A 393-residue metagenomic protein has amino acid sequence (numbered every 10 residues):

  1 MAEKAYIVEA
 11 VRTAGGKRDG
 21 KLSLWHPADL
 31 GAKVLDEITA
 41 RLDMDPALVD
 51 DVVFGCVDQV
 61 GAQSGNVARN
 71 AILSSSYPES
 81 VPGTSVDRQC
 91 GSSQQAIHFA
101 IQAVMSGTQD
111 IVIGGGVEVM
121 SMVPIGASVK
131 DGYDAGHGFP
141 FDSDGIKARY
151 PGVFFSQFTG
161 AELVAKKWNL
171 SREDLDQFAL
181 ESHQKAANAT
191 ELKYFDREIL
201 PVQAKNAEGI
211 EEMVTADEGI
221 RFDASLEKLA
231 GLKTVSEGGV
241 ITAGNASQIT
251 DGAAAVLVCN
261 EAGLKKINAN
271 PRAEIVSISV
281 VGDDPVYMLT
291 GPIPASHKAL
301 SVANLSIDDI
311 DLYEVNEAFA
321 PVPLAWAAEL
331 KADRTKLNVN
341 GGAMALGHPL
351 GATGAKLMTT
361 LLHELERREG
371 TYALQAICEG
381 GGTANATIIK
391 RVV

Functional and structural regions predicted by a protein language model:
M1-S75, E79-P82, C90, L163-R172 (+5 more regions): Conserved active-site "lid/cap" helical segment
M1-W25, K166, A224-T290, P294 (+5 more regions): Condensing-enzyme catalytic core mediating Claisen C-C bond formation in acyl metabolism
V11-T13, L24-K33, R41-D43, D174-K266 (+2 more regions): N-terminal extracellular/periplasmic Venus flytrap/periplasmic-binding protein-like
C56-D110, P151-F158, D223-Q248, E329-K356 (+2 more regions): Conserved catalytic cysteine-centered active-site region of acyl-thioester-dependent Claisen-condensing enzymes
R88-E118, A165-Y194, A255-A262, P349-G370 (+1 more regions): Active-site-proximal alpha-helical scaffold in enzymes
I111-V164: Flexible glycine-/small-residue-enriched beta->alpha junction loops that bind anionic phosphate/pyrophosphate groups
G160-E162, F195-E198, V276-A345: Active-site pocket-lining segment
